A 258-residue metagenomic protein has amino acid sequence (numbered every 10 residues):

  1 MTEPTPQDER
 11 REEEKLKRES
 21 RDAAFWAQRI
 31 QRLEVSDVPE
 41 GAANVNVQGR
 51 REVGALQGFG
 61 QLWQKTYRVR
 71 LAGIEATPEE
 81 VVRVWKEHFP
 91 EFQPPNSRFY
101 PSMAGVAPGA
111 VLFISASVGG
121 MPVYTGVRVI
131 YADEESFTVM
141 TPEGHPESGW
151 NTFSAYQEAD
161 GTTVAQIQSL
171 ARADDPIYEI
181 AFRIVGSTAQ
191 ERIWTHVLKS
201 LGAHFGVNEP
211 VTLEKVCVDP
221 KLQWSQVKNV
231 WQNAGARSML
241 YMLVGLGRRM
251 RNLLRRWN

Functional and structural regions predicted by a protein language model:
T2-S117, V230-A234, S238-N258: Hydrophobic ligand-binding cavity/cleft-lining segments
A76-T77, M121-T125, D175-Y178: Short, surface-exposed beta-strand/loop "edge" segments at domain boundaries and coil↔beta transitions
R83-E91, E134, G144, D160 (+2 more regions): Short, intrinsically disordered, mixed-charge
I114, F137-V139, A165-I167: Short hydrophobic/aromatic-rich beta-strand segments that constitute the beta-sheet cores of beta-sandwich/beta-barrel
G119-D160: Hydrophobic-ligand binding "helix-grip"
G144-A189: Beta-strand/loop substructures that line and gate deep hydrophobic ligand-binding cavities in soluble
Y178-V216: A conserved amphipathic terminal alpha-helix motif
G202-M239: Short, highly charged C-terminal tails/helix-capping segments
